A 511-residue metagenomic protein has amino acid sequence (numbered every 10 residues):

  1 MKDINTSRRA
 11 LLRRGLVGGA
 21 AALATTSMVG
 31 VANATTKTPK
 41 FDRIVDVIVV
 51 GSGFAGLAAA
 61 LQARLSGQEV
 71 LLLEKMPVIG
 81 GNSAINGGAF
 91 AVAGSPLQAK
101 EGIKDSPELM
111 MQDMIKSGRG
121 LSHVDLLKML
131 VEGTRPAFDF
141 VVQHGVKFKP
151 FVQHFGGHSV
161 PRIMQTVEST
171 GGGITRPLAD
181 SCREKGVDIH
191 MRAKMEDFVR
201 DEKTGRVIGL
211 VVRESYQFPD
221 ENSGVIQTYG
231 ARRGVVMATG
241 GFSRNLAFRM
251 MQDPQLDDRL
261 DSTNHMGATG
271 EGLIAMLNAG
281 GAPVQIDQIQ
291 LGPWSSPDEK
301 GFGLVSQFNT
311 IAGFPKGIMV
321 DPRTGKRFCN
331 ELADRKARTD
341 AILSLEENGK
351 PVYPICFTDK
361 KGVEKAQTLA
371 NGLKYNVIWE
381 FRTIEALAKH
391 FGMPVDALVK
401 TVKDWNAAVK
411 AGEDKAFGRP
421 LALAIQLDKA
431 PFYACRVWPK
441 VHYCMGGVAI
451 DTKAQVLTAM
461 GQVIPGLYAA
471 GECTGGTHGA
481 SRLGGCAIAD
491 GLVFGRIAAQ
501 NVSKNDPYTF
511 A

Functional and structural regions predicted by a protein language model:
M1-G19: N-terminal secretory signal peptides and thylakoid transit peptides that target proteins across membranes
R14-G18, K75-D188, R192-D197, G205 (+3 more regions): Conserved N-terminal/central alpha/beta ligand/cofactor-binding core
F41-G53: Beta1/beta-strand and adjacent pyrophosphate-binding region of the FAD-binding site in flavoprotein oxidoreductases
E69-E74: Short beta-strand "acidic-cap" motif of Rossmann-like dinucleotide-binding folds
R200-T228: Conserved beta-strand-loop-beta-strand element in the redox core of flavoprotein oxidoreductases
Q217-G224, Y229-E299, F494-I497, N501: Glycine-rich loop(s) and the adjacent beta-strand/alpha-helix scaffold that form part
L273-A275, A279-M393: An anion/pyrophosphate-binding glycine-rich loop and adjacent beta-alpha core in soluble alpha-beta enzymes
A397-S481: A glycine-rich dinucleotide-binding beta-alpha-beta segment and adjacent secondary-structure elements that constitute
